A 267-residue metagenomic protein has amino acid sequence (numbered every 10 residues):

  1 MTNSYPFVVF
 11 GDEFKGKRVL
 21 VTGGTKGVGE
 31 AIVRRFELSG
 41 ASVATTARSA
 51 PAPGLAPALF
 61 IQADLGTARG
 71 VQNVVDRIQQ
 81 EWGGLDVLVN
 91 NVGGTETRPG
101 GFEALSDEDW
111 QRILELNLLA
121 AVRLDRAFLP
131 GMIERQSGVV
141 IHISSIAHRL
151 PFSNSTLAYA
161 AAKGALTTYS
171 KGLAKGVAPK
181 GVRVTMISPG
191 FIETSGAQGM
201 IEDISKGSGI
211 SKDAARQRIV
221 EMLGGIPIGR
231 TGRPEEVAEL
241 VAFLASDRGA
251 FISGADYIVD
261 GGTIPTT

Functional and structural regions predicted by a protein language model:
T2-F10, P99, L150, V241-A242 (+2 more regions): Short C-terminal tail/terminal secondary-structure segment of NAD(P)H-dependent dehydrogenase/reductase domains
R18, T25-K26: Conserved glycine-rich cofactor-binding loop
R98-F102, S106-L114, M222: Substrate-binding pocket helix/loop in short-chain dehydrogenase/reductase
D125, A162, S170: Active-site helix of classical SDR
P130, K175-G176, A250: Alpha-helical segment proximal to the catalytic Tyr-Lys
S145: Residue(s) in the substrate-gating loop at a strand-loop-helix junction that position the organic substrate next
A178, R183, I252-G254: Short, small/polar-rich loop/turn modules that mediate ligand/substrate recognition or access, typified
